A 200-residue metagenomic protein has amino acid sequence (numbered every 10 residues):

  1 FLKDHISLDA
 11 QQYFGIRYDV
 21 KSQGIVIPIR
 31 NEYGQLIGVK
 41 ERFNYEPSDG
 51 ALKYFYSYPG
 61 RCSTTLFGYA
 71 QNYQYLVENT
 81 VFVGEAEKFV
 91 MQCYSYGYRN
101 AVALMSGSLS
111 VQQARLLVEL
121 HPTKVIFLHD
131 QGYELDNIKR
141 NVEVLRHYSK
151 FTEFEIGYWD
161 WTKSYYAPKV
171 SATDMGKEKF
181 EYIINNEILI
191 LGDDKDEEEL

Functional and structural regions predicted by a protein language model:
F1-I6, P59-Q71, T162-M175: Short, exposed beta-strand "edge-strand" segments with a Pro/Gly-rich flavor and a Y/T-containing core
F1-V26, R30-Y33, E187-L200: TOPRIM metal-binding catalytic domain and adjacent DNA-binding surface shared by DnaG-type primases
D4, Y75, Y182-N186: Residues that form generic nucleotide/phosphate-binding pockets
S7, L36, G176-F180: Alpha-helix initiation and N-capping motif
L8, V90, R146: Short glycine-/small-residue-rich flexible loop motifs, especially phosphate/cofactor-binding loops
V20-H121: Phosphate-handling DNA/RNA-contact segment within nucleic-acid enzymes
S95-L200: TOPRIM fold recognition
